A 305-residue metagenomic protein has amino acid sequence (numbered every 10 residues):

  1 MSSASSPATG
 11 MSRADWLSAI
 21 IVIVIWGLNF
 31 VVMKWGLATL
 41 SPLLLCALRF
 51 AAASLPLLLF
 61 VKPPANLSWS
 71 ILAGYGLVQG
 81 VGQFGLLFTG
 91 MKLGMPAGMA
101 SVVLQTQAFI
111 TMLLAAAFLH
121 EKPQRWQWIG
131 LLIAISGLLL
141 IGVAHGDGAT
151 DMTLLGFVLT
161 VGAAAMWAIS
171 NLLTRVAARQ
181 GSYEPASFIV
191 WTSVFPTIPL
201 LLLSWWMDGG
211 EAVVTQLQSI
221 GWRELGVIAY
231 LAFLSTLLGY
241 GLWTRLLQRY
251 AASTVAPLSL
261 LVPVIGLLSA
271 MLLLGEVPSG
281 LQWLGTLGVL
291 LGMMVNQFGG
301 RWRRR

Functional and structural regions predicted by a protein language model:
M1-L44, A149-R179, T197-L202, R304-R305: Glycine-/small-residue-enriched transmembrane alpha-helix faces in small-molecule transporters and effluxers
M11-D15, A38-L43, A47, A65-S70 (+3 more regions): Juxtamembrane helix-entry segments on the extracytoplasmic side of multipass membrane proteins
V24-I25, N29-M33, L58-L104, M112-L114 (+2 more regions): Specific transmembrane alpha-helical segments of multi-pass solute transporters/efflux pumps, especially DMT/EamA
G36, L45, G90, A117-L119 (+6 more regions): Hydrophobic/aromatic residues within transmembrane alpha-helices of multi-pass small-molecule transporters
L44-S54, F88-L131, A163, A252-M271: Specific alpha-helical transmembrane segments that line the substrate/conduction pathway and gating interfaces
C46-L48, A100-T106, L173-T197, A232-L272: Helix-helix packing/entry segments at the starts of transmembrane helices
A51, L57, L114, W126-H145 (+4 more regions): Hydrophobic transmembrane alpha-helices of multi-pass small-molecule transport proteins
S54-L57, M112, A149-A212, I228 (+1 more regions): Transmembrane alpha-helical segments that form core, pore/gating elements of small-molecule transporters/exporters
